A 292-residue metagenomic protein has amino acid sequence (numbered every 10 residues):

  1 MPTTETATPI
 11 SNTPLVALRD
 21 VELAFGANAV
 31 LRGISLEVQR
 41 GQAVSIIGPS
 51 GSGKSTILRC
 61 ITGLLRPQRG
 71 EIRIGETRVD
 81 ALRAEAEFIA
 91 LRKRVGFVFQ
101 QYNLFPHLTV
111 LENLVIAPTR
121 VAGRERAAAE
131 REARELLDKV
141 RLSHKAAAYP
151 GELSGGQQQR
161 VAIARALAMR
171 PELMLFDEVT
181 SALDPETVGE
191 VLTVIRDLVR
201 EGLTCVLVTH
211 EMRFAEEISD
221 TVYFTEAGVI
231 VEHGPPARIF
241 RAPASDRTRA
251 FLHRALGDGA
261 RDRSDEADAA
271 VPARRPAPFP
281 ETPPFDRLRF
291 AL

Functional and structural regions predicted by a protein language model:
P2, E226, A237-P280, A291-L292: C-terminal boundary and immediately downstream tail of ABC-type ATPase nucleotide-binding domains
E5-P14: Primarily ABC-family ATPase nucleotide-binding module
P14-A227, V231-H233: ABC family nucleotide-binding domain
L18, R287-L292: Extended, compositionally biased low-complexity polar/Lys-Gly-rich tracts and adjacent boundary/linker regions are
E281-T282, D286: Extended, low-complexity, acidic/proline- and Ser/Thr-rich intrinsically disordered regions
